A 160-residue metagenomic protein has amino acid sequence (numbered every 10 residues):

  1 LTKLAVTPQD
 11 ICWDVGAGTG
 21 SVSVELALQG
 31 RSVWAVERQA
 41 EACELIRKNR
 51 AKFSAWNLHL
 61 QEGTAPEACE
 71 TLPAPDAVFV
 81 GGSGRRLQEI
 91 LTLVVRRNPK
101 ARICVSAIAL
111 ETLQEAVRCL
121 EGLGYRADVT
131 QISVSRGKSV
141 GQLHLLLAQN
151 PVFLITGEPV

Functional and structural regions predicted by a protein language model:
L1-P8: Conserved alpha-helix/loop element of class I SAM-dependent methyltransferases that forms part of the SAM/SAH-binding
Q9-G18: Conserved class I S-adenosyl-L-methionine
T19-R31: Conserved SAM-binding loop of SAM-dependent methyltransferases across substrates and taxa, primarily the Class I
L28-V33, R97-P99: Conserved S-adenosyl-L-methionine
V36-A77: S-adenosyl-L-methionine
E37-A42, G82-S83, I108: Short beta->alpha hinge that forms the Motif I/post-I loop of the SAM-binding pocket
L91-A148: C-terminal substrate-binding/active-site "lid" region of AdoMet-derived donor-dependent transferases
Q142-V160: Core SAM-dependent methyltransferase catalytic element
